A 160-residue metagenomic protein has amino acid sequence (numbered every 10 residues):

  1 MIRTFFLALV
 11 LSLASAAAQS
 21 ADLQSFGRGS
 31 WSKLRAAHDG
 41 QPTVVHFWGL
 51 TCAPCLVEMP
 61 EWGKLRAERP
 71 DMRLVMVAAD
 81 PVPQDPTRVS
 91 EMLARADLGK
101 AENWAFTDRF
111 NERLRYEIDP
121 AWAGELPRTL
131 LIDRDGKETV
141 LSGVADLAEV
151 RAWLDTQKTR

Functional and structural regions predicted by a protein language model:
T4-A14: Bacterial N-terminal signal peptides
A16-S20: Boundary at the C-terminal end of the N-terminal hydrophobic targeting segment
D22-T43: A short beta-strand-turn-helix
D39-T43, P70-R73, G99-A101: Loop/turn elements at helix/coil->beta-strand transitions in domains of secreted/extracellular proteins
H46-C52: Aromatic-flanked redox-active Cys/Sec active sites in thiol-based oxidoreductases, especially the WC-centered
V57-D97, N111-R113: Structural microenvironment flanking redox-active thiols in thiol-disulfide oxidoreductases
L93-L126: Short, internal strand/loop/helix patches that form the active-site neighborhood or redox-interaction surface
L126-R160: Thiol-/selenol-based redox modules, centered on thioredoxin-like and closely related oxidoreductase domains
